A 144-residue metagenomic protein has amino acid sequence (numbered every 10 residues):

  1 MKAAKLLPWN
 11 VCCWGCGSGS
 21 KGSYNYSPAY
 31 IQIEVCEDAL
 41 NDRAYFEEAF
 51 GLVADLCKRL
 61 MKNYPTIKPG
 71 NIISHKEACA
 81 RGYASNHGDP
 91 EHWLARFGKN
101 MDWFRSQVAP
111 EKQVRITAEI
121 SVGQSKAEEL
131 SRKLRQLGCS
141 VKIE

Functional and structural regions predicted by a protein language model:
M1, I67-G70, C139: A structural micro-motif
M1-S27, E91: N-terminal catalytic cores of peptidoglycan-degrading enzymes
A4-L7, E34, T117: Residues in well-ordered beta-strands of folded domains
Y26, D42-F50, G123, A127: Solvent-exposed, acidic/flexible segments
I31, C36-Q113: Basic/polar, cationic surfaces and motifs that engage anionic cell-wall and phosphate/carboxylate ligands
E111-E144: Solvent-exposed beta-strand motifs enriched in subsets of small alpha/beta binding domains, especially certain
